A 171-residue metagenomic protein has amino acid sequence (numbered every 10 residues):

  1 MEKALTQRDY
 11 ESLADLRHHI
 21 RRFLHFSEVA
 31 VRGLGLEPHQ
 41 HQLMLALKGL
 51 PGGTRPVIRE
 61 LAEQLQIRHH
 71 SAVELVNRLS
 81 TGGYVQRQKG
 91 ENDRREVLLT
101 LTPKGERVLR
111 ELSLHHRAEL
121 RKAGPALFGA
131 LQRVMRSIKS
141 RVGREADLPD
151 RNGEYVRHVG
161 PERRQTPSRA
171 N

Functional and structural regions predicted by a protein language model:
M1-L34, G82-Y84, D150, V156 (+1 more regions): N-terminal leader segment of winged-helix/HTH proteins
M1-Q7, A118, G129-N171: C-terminal regulatory/oligomerization modules of transcriptional regulators
I20, E37-L43, G105, L120: The N-cap/first-turn positions of alpha helices within or immediately adjacent to helix-turn-helix DNA-binding domains
H25-R68: N-terminal helix-turn-helix DNA-binding core of bacterial DNA-binding proteins
I58, V76-N77: Short, hydrophobic-biased segments on the C-terminal half of alpha helices that form "recognition helices"
N77-M135: Charged, amphipathic alpha-helical coiled-coil/dimerization segments
